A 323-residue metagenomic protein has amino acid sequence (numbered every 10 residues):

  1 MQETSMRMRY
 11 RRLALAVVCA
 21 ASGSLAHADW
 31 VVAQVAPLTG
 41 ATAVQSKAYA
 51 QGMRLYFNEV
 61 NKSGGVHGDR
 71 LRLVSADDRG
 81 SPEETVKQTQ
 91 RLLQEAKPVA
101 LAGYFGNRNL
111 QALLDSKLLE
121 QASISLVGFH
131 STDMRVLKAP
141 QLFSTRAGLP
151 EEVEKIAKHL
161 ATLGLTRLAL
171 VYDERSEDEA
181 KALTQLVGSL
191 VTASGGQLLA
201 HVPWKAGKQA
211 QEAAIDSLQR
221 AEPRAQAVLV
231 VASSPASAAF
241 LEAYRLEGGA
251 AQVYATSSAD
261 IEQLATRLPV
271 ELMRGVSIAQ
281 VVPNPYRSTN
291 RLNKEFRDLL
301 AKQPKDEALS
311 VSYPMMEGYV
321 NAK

Functional and structural regions predicted by a protein language model:
E3-A14: Bacterial N-terminal signal peptides that target proteins for export
A21-G23, H27: N-terminal signal peptide c-region/cleavage motif recognized by signal peptidases
A33-R54, A76-P82, F105, R175-K181 (+2 more regions): Extracytoplasmic "Venus flytrap"
V44-Q51, S63-R135, S144, W204-A210 (+1 more regions): Beta-alpha junction/loop-to-helix N-cap segments that form part of ligand/metal-binding clefts
T85, T145-A169, A210-A213, S237-A238 (+3 more regions): Hydrophobic alpha-helical segments within soluble ligand-binding/sensing domains
L92, A96-G106, I124-F129, A169-Y172 (+4 more regions): Periplasmic-binding protein-like
L142-P203, K305: An alpha-beta-alpha
A243-Y319: Extracellular/periplasmic periplasmic-binding protein-like sensory domains
